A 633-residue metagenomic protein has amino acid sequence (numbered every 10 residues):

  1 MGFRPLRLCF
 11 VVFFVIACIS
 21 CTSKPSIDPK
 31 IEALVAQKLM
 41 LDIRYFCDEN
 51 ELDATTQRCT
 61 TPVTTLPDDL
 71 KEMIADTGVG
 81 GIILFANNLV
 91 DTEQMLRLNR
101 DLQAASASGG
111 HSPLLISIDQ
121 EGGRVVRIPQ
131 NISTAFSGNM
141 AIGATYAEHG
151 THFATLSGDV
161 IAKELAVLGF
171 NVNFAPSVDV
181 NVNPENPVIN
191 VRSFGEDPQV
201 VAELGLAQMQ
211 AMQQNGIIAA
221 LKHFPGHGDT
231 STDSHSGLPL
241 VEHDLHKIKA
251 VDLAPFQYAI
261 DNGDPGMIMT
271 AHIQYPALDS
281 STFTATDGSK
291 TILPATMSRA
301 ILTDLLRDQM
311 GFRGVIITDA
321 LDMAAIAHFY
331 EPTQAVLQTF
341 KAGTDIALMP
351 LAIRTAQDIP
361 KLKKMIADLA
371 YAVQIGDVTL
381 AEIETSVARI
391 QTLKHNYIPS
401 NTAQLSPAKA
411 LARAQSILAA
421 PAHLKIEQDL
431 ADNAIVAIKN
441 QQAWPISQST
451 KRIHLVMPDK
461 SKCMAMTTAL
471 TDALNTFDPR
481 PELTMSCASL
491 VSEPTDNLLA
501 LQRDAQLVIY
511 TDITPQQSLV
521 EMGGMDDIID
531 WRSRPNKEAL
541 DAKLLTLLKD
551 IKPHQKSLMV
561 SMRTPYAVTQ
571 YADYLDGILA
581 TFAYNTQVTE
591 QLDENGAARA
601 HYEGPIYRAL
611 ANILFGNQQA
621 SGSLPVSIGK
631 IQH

Functional and structural regions predicted by a protein language model:
I19-S20: C-terminal motif of bacterial Sec signal peptides marking the signal peptidase cleavage site
S23-E72, R299, H328-H633: Preference for extracellular/luminal or secreted protein segments
K30, N50, T56-D69, V90-A107 (+2 more regions): Second-shell residues forming the walls of enzyme active-site clefts
Q37-I43, G80-L84, L114-Q120, V172-P176 (+5 more regions): Hydrophobic faces of well-ordered beta-strands that scaffold small-molecule active sites in alpha/beta enzyme cores
Y45-D48, N88-D91, Q120-V125, V172 (+9 more regions): Solvent-exposed loop/turn segments at secondary-structure junctions within structured extracellular/periplasmic domains
E72-A86, T282: A short aromatic-anchored loop/beta-hairpin motif
L89-L115, G122, E148-G169, V378-T392 (+1 more regions): Active-site-adjacent structural elements in enzyme catalytic domains
Q103-S137, A154-N181, V201-P225: Glycine-rich, aromatic-flanked loop segments that form ligand/cofactor-binding clefts across common enzyme folds
